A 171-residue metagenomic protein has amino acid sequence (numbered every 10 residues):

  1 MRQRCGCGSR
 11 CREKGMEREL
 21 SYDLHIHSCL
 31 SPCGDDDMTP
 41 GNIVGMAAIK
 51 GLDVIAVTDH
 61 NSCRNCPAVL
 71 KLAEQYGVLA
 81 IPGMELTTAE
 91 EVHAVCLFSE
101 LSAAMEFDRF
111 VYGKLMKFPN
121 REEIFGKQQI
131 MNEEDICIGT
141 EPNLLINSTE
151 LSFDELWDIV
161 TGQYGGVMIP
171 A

Functional and structural regions predicted by a protein language model:
R2-E90, V160: An N-terminally biased module of ancient metal coordination in phosphate/nucleic-acid-related enzymes
C11, E19, K71-A171: Extended substrate/RNA-proximal surfaces in nucleic-acid metabolism proteins
